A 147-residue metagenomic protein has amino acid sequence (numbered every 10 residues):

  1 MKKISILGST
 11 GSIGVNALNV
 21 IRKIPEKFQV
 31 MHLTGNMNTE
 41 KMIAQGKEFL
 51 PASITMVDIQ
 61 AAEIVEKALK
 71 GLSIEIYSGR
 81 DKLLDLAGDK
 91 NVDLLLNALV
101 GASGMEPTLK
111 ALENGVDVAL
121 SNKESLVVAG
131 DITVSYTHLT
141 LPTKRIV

Functional and structural regions predicted by a protein language model:
M1-A102: N-terminal glycine-/serine-/threonine-rich beta1-alpha1-beta2 phosphate-ribose binding loop of Rossmann-like
Q45, K110-A111, S135-Y136: Hydrophobic/aromatic ligand-binding patch that stacks against planar heteroaromatic rings of cofactors or nucleotides
V57-D58, S121-K123: Short beta->alpha connector loops at strand-helix junctions that form conserved, small/polar/Pro-enriched
G104-P107: Alpha4-beta5-alpha5 switch/output surface of CheY-like receiver
D117-V118: A short hydrophobic/small-residue beta-strand
E124-Y136: Rossmann-fold NAD(P)-binding glycine/threonine-rich loop
Y136-T143: Conserved small/polar residues in nucleotide/adenosyl-binding loops
